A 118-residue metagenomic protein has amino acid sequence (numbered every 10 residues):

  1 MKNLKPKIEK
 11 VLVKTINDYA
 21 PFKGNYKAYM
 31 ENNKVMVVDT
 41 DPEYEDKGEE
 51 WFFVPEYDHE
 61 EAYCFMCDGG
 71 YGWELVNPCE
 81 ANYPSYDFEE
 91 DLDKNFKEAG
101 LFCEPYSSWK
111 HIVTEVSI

Functional and structural regions predicted by a protein language model:
M1-M66: Charged, low-complexity intrinsically disordered tails and linkers
E31, P105-I118: Ser/Thr-rich, low-complexity intrinsically disordered terminal regions
D39-S107: Acidic, low-complexity, intrinsically disordered interaction modules
